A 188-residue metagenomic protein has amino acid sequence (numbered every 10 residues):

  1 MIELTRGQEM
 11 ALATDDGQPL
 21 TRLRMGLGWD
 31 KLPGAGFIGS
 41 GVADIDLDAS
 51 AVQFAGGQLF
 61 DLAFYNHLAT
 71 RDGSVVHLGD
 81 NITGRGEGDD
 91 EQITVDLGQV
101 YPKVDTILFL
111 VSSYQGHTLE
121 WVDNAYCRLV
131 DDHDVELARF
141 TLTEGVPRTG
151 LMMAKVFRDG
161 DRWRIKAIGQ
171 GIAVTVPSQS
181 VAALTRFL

Functional and structural regions predicted by a protein language model:
M1-T106, L110-L188: Intrinsic-disorder/low-complexity signal
